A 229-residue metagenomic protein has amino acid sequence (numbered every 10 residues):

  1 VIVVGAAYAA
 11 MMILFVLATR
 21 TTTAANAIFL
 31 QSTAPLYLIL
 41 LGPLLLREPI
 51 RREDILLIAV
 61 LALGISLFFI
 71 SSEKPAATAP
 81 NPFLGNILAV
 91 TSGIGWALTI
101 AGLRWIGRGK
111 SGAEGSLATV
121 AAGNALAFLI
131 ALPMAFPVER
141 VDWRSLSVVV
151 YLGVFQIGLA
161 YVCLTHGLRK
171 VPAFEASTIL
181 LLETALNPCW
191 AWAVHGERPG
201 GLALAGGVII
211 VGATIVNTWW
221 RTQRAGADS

Functional and structural regions predicted by a protein language model:
V1-N26, L30-Q31, S66-L67, G153-V171: Specific transmembrane alpha-helical segments of multi-pass solute transporters/efflux pumps, especially DMT/EamA
G5, A9, I13, P35-L40 (+6 more regions): Hydrophobic/small/kink-forming positions within alpha-helical transmembrane segments of polytopic membrane proteins
Y8, L40, I50-S72, N124-L126 (+2 more regions): Hydrophobic transmembrane alpha-helices of multi-pass small-molecule transport proteins
I13, A62-A79, A125-S147, W192-A193 (+2 more regions): Membrane-interface helix-cap regions at the ends of transmembrane helices in multi-pass membrane proteins
L17-A34, P82-I94, W143-I157, V208: Structural signature of hydrophobic alpha-helical transmembrane segments
A18, T23, L44-L46, I50 (+6 more regions): Hydrophobic/aromatic residues within transmembrane alpha-helices of multi-pass small-molecule transporters
A27-T33, L103-L126, I157-A193: Helix-helix packing/entry segments at the starts of transmembrane helices
L38-L40, P75-V138, V149, S229: Transmembrane alpha-helical segments that form core, pore/gating elements of small-molecule transporters/exporters
